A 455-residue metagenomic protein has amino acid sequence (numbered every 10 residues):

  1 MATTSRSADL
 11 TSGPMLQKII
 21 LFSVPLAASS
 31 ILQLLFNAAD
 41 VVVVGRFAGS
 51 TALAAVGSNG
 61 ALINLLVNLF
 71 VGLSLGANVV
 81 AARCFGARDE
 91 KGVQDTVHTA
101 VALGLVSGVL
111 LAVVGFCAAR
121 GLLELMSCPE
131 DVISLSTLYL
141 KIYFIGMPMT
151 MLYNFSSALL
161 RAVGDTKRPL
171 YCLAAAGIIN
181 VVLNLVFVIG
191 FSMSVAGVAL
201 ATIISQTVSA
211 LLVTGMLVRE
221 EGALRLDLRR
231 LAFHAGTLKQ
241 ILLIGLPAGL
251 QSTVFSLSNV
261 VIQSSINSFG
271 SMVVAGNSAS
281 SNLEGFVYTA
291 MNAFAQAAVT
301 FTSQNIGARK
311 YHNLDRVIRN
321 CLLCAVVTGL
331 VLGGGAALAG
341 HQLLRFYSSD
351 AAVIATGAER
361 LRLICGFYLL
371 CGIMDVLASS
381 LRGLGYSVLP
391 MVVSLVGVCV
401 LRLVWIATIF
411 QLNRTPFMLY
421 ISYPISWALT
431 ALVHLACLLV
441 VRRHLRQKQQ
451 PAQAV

Functional and structural regions predicted by a protein language model:
M1-S23, A81-G146, I179, G190-L246 (+2 more regions): Short alpha-helical transmembrane segments in multi-pass integral membrane proteins
S12, L16-L35, A39, L62-L69 (+8 more regions): Residue-level signal for short hydrophobic patches within transmembrane helices of multi-pass membrane transporters
Q17, L32-Q33, F70-V71, L111 (+8 more regions): Alpha-helical transmembrane segments of multi-pass membrane transport proteins
L21-D40, I142, A176, S205-S209 (+4 more regions): Transmembrane helical elements of multi-pass membrane transporters/channels
I31, L35-A54, L123-E130, V186-V195 (+4 more regions): Helix-terminus/linker motif at the lipid-water interface of multi-pass membrane proteins
A38-V42, V113, G121, F155-L159 (+8 more regions): Alpha-helical transmembrane segments of multipass membrane proteins
L53-V113, T150-P169, Q263, G276-G340 (+2 more regions): Small-residue-rich hydrophobic transmembrane alpha-helices
S74, I142-R161, P169-G177, V198-V213 (+4 more regions): Short runs within selected transmembrane alpha-helices of multi-pass transporters and secretion channels
